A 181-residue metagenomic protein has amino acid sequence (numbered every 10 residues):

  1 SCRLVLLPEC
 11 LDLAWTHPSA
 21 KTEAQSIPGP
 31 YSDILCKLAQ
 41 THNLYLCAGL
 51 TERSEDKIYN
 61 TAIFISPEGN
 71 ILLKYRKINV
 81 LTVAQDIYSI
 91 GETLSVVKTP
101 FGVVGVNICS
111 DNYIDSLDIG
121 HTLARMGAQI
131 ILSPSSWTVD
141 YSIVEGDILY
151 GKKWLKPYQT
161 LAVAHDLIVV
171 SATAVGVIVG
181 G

Functional and structural regions predicted by a protein language model:
C2-A24, S133-S136: Short, conserved active-site loops that position catalytic residues or coordinate cofactors/metal ions across diverse
L6, L38, D86, V96-K98 (+1 more regions): Short secondary-structure boundary/capping segments
L6, L46-A48, V104-V106: Hydrophobic faces of well-ordered beta-strands that scaffold small-molecule active sites in alpha/beta enzyme cores
E9-C10, L50, I108, S135 (+1 more regions): A cross-domain feature marking catalytic cores of carbohydrate-active enzymes and several ubiquitous metabolic/repair
I27-C47, Y113-G181: CN hydrolase (nitrilase-like) catalytic-core segments centered on the catalytic cysteine and neighboring Lys/Glu
P30, L50, E92: Gly/Ser/Thr-rich helix-start
R53-K156: Active-site catalytic loop in hydrolytic enzyme cores
